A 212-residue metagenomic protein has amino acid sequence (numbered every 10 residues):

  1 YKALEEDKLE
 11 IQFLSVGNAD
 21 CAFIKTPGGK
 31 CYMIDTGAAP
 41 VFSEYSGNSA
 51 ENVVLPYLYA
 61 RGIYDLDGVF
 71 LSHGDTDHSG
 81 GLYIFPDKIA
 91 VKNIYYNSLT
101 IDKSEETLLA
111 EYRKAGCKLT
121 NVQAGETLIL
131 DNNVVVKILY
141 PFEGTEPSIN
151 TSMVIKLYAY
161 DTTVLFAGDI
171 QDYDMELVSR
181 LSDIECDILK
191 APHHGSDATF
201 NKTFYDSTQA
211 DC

Functional and structural regions predicted by a protein language model:
Y1-C212: Non-globular, low-confidence helical/coil segments that flank catalytic cores
